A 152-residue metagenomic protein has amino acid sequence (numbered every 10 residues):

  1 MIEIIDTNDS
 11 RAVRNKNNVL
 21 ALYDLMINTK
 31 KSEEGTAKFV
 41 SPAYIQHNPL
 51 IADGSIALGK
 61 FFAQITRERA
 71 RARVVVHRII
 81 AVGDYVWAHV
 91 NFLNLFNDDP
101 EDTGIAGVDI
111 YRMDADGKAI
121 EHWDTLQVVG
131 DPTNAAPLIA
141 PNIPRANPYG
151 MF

Functional and structural regions predicted by a protein language model:
M1-F152: C-terminal and inter-domain tail/linker signature
